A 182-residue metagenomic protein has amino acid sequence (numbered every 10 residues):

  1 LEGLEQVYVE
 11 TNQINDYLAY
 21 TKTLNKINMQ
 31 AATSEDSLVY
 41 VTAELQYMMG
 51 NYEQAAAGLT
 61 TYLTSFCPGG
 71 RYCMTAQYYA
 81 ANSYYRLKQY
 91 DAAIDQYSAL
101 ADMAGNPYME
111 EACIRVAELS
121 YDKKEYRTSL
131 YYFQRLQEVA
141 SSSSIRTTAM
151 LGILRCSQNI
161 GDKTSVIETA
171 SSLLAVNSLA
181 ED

Functional and structural regions predicted by a protein language model:
L1-D182: Acidic, polar-rich low-complexity tracts and alpha-helical solenoid repeat scaffolds
